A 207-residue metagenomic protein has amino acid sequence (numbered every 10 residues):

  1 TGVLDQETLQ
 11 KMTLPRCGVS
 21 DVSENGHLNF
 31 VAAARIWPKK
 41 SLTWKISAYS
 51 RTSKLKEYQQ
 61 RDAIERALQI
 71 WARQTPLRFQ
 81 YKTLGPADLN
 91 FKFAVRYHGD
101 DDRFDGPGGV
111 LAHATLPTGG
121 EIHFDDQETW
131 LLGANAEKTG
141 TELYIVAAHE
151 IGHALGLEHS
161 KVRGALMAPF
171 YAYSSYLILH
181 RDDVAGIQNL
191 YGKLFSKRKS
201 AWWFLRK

Functional and structural regions predicted by a protein language model:
T1-K207: Zinc-dependent metalloendopeptidases
